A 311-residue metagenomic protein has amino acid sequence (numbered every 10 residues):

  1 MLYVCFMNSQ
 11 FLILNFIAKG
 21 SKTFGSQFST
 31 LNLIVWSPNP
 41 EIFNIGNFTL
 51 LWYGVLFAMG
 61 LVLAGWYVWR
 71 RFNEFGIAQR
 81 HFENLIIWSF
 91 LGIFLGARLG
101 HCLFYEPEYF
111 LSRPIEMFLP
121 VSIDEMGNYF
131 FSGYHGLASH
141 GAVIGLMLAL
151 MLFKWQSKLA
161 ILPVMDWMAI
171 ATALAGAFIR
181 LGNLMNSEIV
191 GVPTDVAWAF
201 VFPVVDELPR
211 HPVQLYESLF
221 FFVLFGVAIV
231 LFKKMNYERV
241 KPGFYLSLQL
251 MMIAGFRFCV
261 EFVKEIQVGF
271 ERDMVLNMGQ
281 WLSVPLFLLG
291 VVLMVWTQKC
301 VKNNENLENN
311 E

Functional and structural regions predicted by a protein language model:
Y3, N8-E311: Hydrophobic, membrane-interfacing alpha helices
